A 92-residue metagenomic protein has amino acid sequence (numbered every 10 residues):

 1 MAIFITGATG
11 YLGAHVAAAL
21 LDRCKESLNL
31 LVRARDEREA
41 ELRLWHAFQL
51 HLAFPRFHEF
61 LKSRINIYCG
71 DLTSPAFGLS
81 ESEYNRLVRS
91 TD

Functional and structural regions predicted by a protein language model:
M1-D92: N-terminal Rossmann/SDR dinucleotide-binding element
